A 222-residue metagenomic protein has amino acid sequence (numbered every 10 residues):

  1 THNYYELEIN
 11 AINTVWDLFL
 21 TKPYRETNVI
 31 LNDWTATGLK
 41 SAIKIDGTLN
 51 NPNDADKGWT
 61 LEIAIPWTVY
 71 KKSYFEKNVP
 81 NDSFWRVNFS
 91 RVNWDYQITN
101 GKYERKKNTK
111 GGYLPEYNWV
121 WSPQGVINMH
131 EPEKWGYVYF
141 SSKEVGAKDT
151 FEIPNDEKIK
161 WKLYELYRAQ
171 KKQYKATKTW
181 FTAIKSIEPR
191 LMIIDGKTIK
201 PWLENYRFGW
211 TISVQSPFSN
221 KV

Functional and structural regions predicted by a protein language model:
T1-Y167, K171, I194: Structural preference for beta-rich elements and adjacent junctions enriched in aromatics
E62, S213-Q215: Beta-strand residues in well-ordered beta-sheet regions across diverse protein folds
P154, E165-T198: Short, glycine/small-hydrophobic-rich surface segments
K200-N205: Short, exposed beta-strand/loop patches in secreted or surface proteins that constitute
Y206-S213: Short, hydrophobic/aromatic-rich segments at coil-to-beta transitions
F218-V222: A short, surface-exposed beta-strand/turn
